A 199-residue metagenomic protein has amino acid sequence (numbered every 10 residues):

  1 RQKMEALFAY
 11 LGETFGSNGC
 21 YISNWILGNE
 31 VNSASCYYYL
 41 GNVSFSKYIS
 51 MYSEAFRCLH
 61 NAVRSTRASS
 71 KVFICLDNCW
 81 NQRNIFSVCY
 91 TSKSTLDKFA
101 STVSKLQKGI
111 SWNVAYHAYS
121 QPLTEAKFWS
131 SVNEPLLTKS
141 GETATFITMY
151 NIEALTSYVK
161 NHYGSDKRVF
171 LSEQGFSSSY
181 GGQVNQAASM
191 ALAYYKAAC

Functional and structural regions predicted by a protein language model:
R1, S33-S35: Aromatic- and acidic-residue-enriched carbohydrate-binding clefts of CAZyme catalytic domains
M4-L7, Y21-S23, K47-A187: Noncatalytic carbohydrate-binding groove/subsite architecture in carbohydrate-active enzymes
A6-G16, C20-Y21, L27-E30: Active-site-adjacent structural elements in enzyme catalytic domains
F15, T102-V103, A193-C199: Mature extracellular/periplasmic domains of secretome proteins
E30-V31, Q174: Active-site metal-binding loops of divalent metal-dependent hydrolases
Y38-L40, F128: Outer-membrane beta-barrel translocator domains and adjoining extracellular loop/strand segments of Gram-negative
